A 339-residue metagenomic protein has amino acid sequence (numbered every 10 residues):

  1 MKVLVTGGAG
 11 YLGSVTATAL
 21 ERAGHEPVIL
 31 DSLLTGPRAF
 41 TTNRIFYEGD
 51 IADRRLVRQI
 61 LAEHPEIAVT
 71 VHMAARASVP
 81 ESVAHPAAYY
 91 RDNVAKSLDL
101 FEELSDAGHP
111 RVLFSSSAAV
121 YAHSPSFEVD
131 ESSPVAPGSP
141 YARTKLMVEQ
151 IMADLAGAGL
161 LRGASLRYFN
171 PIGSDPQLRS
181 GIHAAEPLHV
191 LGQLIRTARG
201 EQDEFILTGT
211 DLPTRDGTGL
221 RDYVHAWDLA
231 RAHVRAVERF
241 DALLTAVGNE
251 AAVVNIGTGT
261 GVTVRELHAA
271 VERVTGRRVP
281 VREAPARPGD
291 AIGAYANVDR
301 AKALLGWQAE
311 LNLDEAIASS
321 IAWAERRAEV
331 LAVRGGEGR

Functional and structural regions predicted by a protein language model:
L4-A23: N-terminal Rossmann NAD(P)H-binding glycine-rich loop of SDR-like oxidoreductase domains
N43-D53: Rossmann-fold cofactor-recognition segment
I51-D92: NAD(P)H-binding glycine-rich loop region in Rossmannoid oxidoreductase-like domains and their noncatalytic homologs
H72, L98-P140, A158, A164: Conserved Rossmann-fold NAD(P)-dependent oxidoreductase catalytic core, especially the SDR/UDP-sugar
A75, Y90-S97, L113-S116, T144-K145: Short alpha-helix in the Rossmann-fold core of NAD(P)-dependent oxidoreductases
H123, G138-I172, G192-R199: Active-site Tyr-X1-5-Lys
G138, I172-P187, I195-R196, D211-W227 (+1 more regions): Glycine-rich "substrate-gating" loop/helix at the edge of Rossmann-like oxidoreductase active sites
R199-R339: C-terminal substrate-binding subdomain of Rossmann-fold SDR/epimerase-dehydratase oxidoreductases
